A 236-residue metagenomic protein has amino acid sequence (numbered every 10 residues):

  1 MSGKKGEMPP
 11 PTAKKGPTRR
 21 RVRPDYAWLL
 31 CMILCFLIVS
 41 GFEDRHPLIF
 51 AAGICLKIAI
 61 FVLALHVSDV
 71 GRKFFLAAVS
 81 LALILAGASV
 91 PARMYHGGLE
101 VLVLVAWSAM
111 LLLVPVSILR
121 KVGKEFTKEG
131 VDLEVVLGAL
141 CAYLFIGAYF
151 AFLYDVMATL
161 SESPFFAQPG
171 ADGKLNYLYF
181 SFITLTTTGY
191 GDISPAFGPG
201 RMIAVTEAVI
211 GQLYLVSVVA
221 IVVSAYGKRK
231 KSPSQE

Functional and structural regions predicted by a protein language model:
M1-R21: Short, Lys/Arg-rich, polar N-terminal cytosolic tail immediately upstream of the first transmembrane signal-anchor
K15-L30, V70: N-terminal membrane topogenic signal
R23-L37, V79-I84: Alpha-helical transmembrane segments
L37-F50, A64-G71, M94-Y95: Short, hydrophobic transmembrane alpha-helix segments
F42-I49, C55, F150-Y179: Outer-pore turret/helix-boundary of cation channels
R72-L83, V101-M110, G130-G138: Cytoplasmic-side transmembrane-helix entry/capping segments in multi-pass membrane proteins
V114-S163: Pore-domain transmembrane helices of cation channels
A171-S232: Pore domain of cation channels
